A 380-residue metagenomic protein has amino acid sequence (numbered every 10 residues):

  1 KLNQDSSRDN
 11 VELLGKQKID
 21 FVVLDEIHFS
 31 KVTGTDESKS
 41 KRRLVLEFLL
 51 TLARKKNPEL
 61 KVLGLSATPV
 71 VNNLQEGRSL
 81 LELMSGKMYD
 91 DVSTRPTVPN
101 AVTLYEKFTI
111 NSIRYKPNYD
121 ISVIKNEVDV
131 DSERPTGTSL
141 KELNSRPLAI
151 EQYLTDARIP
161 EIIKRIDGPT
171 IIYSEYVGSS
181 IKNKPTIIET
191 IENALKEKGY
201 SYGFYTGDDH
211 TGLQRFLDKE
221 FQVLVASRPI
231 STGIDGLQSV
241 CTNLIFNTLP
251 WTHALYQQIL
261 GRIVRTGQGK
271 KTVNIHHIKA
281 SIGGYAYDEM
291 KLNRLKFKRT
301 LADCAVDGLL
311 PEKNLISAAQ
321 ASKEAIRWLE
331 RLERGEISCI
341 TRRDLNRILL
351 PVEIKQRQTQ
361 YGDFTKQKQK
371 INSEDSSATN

Functional and structural regions predicted by a protein language model:
K1-Q4, R8-K18, V22, E26 (+6 more regions): Inter-lobe coupling linker of SF2 helicases/translocases
L2-Q4, V22, I27-S30, T68-V71 (+9 more regions): Short, solvent-exposed loop/turn segments at secondary-structure junctions
D9-L13, T186-L195, G261, K291-L295: Short, aromatic/basic amphipathic alpha-helical patches
K18, I121-T232, G236, L309-T379: Conserved Helicase C-terminal RecA-like lobe
K31, S201-K291, K298: Conserved RecA-like P-loop NTPase helicase motor core
V32-K41, G178-I187, A286: Short, flexible/disordered intra-domain loops and linkers
T35-D36, Q75-R78, E189-N193, D235-S239 (+1 more regions): Short amphipathic alpha-helical segments
A254-Q257, V264-P351, K355: A conserved SF2-helicase RecA2
